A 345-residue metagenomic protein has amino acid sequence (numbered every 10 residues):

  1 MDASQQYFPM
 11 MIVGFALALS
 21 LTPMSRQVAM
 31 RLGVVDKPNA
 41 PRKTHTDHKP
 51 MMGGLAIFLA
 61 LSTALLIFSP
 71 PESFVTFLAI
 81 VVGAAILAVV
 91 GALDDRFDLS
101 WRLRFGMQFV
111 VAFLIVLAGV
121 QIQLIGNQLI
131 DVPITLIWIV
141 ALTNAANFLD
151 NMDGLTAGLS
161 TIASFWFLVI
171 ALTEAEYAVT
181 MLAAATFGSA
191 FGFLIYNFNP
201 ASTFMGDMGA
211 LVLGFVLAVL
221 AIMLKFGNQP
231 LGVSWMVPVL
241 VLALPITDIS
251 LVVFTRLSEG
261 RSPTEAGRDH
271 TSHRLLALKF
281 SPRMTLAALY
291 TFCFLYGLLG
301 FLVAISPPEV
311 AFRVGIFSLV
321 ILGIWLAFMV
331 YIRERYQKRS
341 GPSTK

Functional and structural regions predicted by a protein language model:
M1-D2, G227-K345: C-terminal membrane-associated helical module and adjoining short loops/tails
M1-I249: "…together with the soluble PPM/PP2C metallo-phosphatase catalytic core" -> "…together with the soluble PPM/PP2C
